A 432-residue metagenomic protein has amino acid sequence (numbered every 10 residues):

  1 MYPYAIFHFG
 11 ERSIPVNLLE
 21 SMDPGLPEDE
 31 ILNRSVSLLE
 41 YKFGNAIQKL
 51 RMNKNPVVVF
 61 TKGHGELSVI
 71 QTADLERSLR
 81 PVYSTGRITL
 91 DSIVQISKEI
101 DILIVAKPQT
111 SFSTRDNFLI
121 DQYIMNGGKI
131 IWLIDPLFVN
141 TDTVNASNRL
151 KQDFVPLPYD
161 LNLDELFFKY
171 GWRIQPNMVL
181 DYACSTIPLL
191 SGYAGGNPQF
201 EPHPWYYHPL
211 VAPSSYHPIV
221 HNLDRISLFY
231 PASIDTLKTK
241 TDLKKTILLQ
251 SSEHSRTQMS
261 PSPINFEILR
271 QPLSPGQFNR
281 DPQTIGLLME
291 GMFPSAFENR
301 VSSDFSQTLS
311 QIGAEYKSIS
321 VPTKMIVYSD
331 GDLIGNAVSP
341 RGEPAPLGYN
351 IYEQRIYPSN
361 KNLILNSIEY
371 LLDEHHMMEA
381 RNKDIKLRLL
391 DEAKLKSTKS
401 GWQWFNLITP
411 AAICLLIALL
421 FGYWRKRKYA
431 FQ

Functional and structural regions predicted by a protein language model:
M1-Q432: Short, surface-exposed patches at the edges or C-terminal ends of soluble domains, predominantly
